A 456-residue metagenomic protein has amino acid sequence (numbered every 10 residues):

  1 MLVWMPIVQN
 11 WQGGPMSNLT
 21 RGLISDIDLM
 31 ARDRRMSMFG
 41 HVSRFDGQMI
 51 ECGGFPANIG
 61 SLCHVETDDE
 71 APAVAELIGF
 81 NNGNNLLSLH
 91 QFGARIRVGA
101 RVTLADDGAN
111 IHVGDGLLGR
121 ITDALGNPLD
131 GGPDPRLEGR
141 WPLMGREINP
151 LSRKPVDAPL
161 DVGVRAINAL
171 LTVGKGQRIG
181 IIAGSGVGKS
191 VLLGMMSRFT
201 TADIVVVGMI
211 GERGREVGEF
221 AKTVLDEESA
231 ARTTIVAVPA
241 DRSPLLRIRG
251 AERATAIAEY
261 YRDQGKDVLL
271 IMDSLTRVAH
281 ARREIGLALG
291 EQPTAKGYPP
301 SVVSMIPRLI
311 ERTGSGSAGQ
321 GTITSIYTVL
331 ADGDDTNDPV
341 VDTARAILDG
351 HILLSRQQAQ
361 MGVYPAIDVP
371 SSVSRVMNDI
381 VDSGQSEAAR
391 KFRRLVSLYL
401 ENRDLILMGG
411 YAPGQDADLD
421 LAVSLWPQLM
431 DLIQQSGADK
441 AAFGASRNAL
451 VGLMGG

Functional and structural regions predicted by a protein language model:
W4, W11-R120, L125-L129: N-terminal accessory targeting/assembly segments
G22-I27, A105, V162-I167, A254 (+1 more regions): Phosphate-interacting basic helix/loop segments used at nucleotide- and nucleic-acid interfaces
M30, A71-V74, A109-V113, N127-P133 (+4 more regions): Active-site phosphate-binding and catalytic loops of NTP-dependent enzymes
M38, A73, V98, L117 (+4 more regions): Residue-level signal for beta-strand positions within conserved beta-sheet cores that form or flank
M38, D46, I59, L117 (+6 more regions): A generic structural signal for well-ordered coil/turn residues at beta-strand boundaries that shape enzyme active-site
R44-D46, G54, T67-D69, G79-N81 (+12 more regions): Flexible glycine-/small-residue-rich
A94-L192, S197-R198: Short, glycine/charged-enriched hinge/interface segments at domain edges or termini
A169-L170, G176-G456: P-loop NTPase catalytic core
